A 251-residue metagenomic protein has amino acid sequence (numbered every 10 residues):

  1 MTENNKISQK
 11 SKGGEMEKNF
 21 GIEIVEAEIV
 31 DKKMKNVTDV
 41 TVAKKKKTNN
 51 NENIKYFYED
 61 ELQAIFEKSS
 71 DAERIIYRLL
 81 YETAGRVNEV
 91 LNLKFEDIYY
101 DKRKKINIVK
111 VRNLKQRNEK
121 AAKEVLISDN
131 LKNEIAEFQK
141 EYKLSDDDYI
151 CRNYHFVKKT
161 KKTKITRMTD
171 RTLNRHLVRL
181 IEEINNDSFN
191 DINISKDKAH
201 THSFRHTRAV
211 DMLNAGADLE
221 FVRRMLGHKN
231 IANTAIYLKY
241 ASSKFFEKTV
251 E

Functional and structural regions predicted by a protein language model:
D39-L62, N118-D129, L144-D147: DNA breakage-rejoining catalytic core of tyrosine-based enzymes
F57-V87: Basic, Lys/Arg- and aromatic-enriched nucleic-acid-binding interface segment
K68, N113-T163: Basic, alpha-helical nucleic-acid-contacting "clamp/cap" segments
L80-R103: Short, charged phosphate-coordinating catalytic segments
N92-I98, R223-K229, Y237-Y240: A short, basic/aromatic helix-end/turn motif that makes direct DNA contacts
R175-R224: Short, basic (Lys/Arg/His-rich) helix/loop patches that form interaction surfaces in the mid-to-C-terminal regions
Y240-E251: DNA/chromatin major-groove-contacting recognition/catalytic segments
